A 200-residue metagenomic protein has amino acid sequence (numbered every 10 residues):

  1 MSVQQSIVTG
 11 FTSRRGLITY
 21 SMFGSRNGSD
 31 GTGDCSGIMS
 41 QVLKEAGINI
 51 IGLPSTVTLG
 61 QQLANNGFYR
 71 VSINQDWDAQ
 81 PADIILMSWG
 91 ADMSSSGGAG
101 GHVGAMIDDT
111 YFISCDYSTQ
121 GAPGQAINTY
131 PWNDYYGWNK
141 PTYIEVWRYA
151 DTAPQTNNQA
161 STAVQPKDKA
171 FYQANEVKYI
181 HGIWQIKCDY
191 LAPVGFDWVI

Functional and structural regions predicted by a protein language model:
M1-L53, Q80, S88-H102, I113-C115: N-terminal capping segments
M1-Y20, Y130-T162: Intrinsically disordered, low-complexity, Pro/Ser/Thr/Asn/Gly/Ala-rich spacer/linker segments adjacent to signal
A46-N65, A105-M106: Short, basic/aromatic beta-hairpin or loop at an interaction surface
G52, G98-W132: Catalytic Cys-His active-site segments of thiol-dependent hydrolases/isopeptidases
Q61, N65-G67, P123-W138: Surface-exposed intrinsically disordered loops and tails
I73-Q80: Short, well-ordered loop/turn sites that connect or cap secondary structure elements
P81-D83, N175: Loop/turn positions that initiate beta-strands
S161-I200: Short, surface-exposed polybasic-aromatic patches that bind anionic ligands, especially phosphate groups
